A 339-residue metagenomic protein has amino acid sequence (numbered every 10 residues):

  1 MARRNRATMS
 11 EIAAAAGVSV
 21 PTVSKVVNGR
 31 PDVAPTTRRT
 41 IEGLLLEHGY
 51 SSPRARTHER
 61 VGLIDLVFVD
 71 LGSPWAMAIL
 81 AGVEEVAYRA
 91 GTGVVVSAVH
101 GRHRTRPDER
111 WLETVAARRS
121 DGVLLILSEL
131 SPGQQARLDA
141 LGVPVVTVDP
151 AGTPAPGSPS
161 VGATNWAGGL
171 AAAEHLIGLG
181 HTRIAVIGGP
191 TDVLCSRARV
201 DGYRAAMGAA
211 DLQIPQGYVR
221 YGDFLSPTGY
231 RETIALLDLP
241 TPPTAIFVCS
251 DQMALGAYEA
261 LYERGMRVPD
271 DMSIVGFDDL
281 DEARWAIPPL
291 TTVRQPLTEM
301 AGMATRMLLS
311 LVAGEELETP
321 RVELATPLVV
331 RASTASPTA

Functional and structural regions predicted by a protein language model:
M1-R4, G62-E174, G178, D238: Alpha-helical recognition/docking segments in bacterial nutrient-uptake and carbohydrate-utilization systems
M1-R60, T338: N-terminal helix-turn-helix DNA-binding module of bacterial transcription factors
V20-K25, T57-G72, A78-I79, H175 (+1 more regions): Short beta-strand segments enriched in small/hydrophobic residues
F68-A78, V96-P107, P150, V161-A171 (+6 more regions): Hinge/beta->alpha junction and helix N-cap segments in small-molecule ligand-binding domains
R119-L127, A185-I187, V219, P240-S250 (+1 more regions): Periplasmic-binding protein-like
T182-R183, I214-Y218, V268-S273: Short acidic capping loops at alpha-helix termini that bridge into adjacent secondary structure
I234-A235, L239-A339: Flexible loop/turn connectors
